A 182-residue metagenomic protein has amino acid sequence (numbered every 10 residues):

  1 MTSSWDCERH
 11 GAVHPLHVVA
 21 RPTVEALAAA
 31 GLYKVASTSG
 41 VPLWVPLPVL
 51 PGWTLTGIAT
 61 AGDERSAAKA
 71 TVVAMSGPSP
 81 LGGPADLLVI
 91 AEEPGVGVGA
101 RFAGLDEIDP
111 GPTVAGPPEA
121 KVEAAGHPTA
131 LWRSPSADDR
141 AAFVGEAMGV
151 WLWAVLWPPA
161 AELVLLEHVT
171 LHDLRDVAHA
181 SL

Functional and structural regions predicted by a protein language model:
M1-A36: N-terminal cysteine/histidine-rich coordination modules
C7, M75-G77, V144, A154: Short beta-strand element of the conserved SAM-dependent methyltransferase core
W44-T56: Proline-anchored loop/turn motifs at beta-strand termini and strand-loop-strand connectors
L50-G52, P80-G82, E146-W151: Short, solvent-exposed coil/turn segments at beta-strand boundaries
T54-R133: Short, solvent-exposed recognition patches
A115-L182: A short, solvent-exposed beta-edge/loop patch
